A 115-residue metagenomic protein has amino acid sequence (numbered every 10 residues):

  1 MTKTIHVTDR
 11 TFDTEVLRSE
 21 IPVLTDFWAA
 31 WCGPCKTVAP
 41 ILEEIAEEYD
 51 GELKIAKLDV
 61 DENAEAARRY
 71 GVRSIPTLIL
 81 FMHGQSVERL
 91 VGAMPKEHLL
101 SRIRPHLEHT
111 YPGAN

Functional and structural regions predicted by a protein language model:
M1-K3, A114-N115: N-proximal helix/coil linker or "cap" segments that precede and/or mark the start of modular domains
K3, T8, W28, K54-A56: Conserved Rossmann-like nucleotide-binding pocket used by diverse enzymes that bind dinucleotide cofactors
T4-V23, A64: A short beta-strand-turn-helix
E20-I21, F27-W31, S74: Short pre-active-site segment immediately N-terminal to redox-active cysteine/selenocysteine motifs in thiol-based
E20-P22, T37-L58: Conserved helix-turn-beta segment immediately C-terminal to the redox Cys motif in thioredoxin-like folds
F27-I41: Conserved redox-active cysteine motifs that mediate thiol-disulfide chemistry, especially di-cysteine Cys-X(1-2)-Cys
V60-A67: Structural microenvironment flanking redox-active thiols in thiol-disulfide oxidoreductases
I79-G113: Non-catalytic, surface beta->alpha helical segment in thiol-disulfide oxidoreductase systems
